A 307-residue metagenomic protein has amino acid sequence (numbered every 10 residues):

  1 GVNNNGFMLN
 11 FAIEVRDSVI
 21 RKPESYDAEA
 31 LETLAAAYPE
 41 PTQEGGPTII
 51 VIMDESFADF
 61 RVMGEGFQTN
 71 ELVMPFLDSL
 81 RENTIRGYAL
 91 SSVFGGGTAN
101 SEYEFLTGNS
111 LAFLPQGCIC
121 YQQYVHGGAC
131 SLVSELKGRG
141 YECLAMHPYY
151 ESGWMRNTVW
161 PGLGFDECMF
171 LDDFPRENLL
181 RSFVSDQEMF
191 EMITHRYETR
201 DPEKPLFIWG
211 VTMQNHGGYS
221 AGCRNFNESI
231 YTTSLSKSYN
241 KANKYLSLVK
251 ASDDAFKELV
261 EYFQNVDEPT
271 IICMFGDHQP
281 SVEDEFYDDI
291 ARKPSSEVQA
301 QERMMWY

Functional and structural regions predicted by a protein language model:
G1-V51, G64: Membrane-interface segments at or immediately adjacent to transmembrane helices that form the boundary between
E32-G46, V51-D54, D59-Y307: Solvent-exposed soluble domains appended to multi-pass membrane proteins
